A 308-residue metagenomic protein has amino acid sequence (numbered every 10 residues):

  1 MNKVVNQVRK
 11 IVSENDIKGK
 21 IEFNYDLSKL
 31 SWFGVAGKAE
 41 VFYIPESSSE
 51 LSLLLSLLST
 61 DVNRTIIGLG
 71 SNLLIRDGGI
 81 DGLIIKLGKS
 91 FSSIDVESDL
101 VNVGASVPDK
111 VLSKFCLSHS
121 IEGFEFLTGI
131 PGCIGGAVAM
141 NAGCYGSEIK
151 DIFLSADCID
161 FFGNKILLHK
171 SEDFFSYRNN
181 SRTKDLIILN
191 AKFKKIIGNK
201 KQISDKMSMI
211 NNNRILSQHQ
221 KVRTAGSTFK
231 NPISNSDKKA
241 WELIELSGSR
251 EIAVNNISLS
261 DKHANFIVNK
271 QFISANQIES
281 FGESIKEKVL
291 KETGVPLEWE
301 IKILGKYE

Functional and structural regions predicted by a protein language model:
M1-V8, S13, E50, L54 (+8 more regions): General structural feature for long, well-ordered alpha-helical segments within catalytic domains of soluble enzymes
N2-I134: Anion-binding (especially nucleotide phosphate/pyrophosphate-binding) glycine-rich loop and adjoining beta-alpha core
I21, L27, F33, I94 (+6 more regions): Short clusters of hydrophobic/aromatic residues that line enzyme substrate/ligand-binding pockets
F23, I159-E283, E287-E308: Phosphate/pyrophosphate- and phosphate-bearing ligand-binding catalytic cores of soluble enzymes
A36-G37, Y43-S48, L74-S92, A139-K170 (+1 more regions): Structural signature of FAD isoalloxazine-binding scaffolds in flavoprotein oxidoreductases
V96-L100, G104, D109-K110, E122-G129 (+1 more regions): Contiguous, small/hydrophobic- and glycine-enriched helical/loop subdomains that border and often "cap" functional
S113, H119, G123-L154, T224 (+1 more regions): A gly/ser-rich beta-alpha-beta helix-loop segment of oxidoreductase catalytic cores
